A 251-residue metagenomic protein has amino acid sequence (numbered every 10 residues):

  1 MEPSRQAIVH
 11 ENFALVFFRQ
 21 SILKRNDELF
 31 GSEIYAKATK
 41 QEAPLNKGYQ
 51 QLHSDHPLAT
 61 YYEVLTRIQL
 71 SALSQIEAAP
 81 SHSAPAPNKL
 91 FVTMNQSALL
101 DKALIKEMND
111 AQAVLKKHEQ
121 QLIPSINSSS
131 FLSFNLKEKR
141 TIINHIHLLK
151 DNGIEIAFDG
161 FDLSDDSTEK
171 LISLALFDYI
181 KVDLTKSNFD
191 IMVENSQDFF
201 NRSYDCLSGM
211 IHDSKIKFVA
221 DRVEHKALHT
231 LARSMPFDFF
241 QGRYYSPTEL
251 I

Functional and structural regions predicted by a protein language model:
M1-F30, A36-A43, S129-S133, F161-L163 (+2 more regions): EAL-family c-di-GMP phosphodiesterase catalytic domain
E2-L115: Bacterial c-di-GMP phosphodiesterase EAL domain
T39-R67, Q96-A103, L115-L148, K186-Y204: EAL-type cyclic di-GMP phosphodiesterase domain
E77-P80, L100-A113, F134-I142, S164-L176 (+1 more regions): Distinct, well-ordered alpha-helical segments
P85-L90, K117-L122, N152-E155, L176-D178 (+2 more regions): Short, well-ordered coil/turn segments that N-cap beta-strands
S97, A157-G160: Active-site mouth loops of central-metabolism enzymes
Q112, I142-G153, Y204-K215: Surface-exposed amphipathic alpha-helices with a cationic face
